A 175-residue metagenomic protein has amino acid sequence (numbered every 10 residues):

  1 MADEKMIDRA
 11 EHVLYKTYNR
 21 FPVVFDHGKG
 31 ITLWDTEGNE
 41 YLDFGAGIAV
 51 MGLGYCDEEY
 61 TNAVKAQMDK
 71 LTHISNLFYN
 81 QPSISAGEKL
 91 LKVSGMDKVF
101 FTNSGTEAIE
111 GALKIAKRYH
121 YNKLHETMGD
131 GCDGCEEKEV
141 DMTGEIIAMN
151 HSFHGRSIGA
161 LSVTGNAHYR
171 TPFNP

Functional and structural regions predicted by a protein language model:
M1-K29: Active-site-adjacent loop/helix segments that line or gate small-molecule/cofactor pockets in enzymes
A2, M6, A10, Y60 (+6 more regions): General structural feature for long, well-ordered alpha-helical segments within catalytic domains of soluble enzymes
P22-D43: Active-site and channel-lining beta-strand-loop segments that bind or position nucleotide-derived/phosphorylated
D35, D43, Q67, E107-E110 (+1 more regions): Acidic active-site catalytic centers that drive phospho-/nucleotidyl reactions and related ester hydrolyses
N39, A46-L77, Q81, G87-N103: Glycine-rich phosphate-binding segment of PLP-dependent enzymes
F44-A46, M149: A secondary-structure boundary/capping signal
K89-P175: PLP-dependent aspartate aminotransferase-fold enzymes
